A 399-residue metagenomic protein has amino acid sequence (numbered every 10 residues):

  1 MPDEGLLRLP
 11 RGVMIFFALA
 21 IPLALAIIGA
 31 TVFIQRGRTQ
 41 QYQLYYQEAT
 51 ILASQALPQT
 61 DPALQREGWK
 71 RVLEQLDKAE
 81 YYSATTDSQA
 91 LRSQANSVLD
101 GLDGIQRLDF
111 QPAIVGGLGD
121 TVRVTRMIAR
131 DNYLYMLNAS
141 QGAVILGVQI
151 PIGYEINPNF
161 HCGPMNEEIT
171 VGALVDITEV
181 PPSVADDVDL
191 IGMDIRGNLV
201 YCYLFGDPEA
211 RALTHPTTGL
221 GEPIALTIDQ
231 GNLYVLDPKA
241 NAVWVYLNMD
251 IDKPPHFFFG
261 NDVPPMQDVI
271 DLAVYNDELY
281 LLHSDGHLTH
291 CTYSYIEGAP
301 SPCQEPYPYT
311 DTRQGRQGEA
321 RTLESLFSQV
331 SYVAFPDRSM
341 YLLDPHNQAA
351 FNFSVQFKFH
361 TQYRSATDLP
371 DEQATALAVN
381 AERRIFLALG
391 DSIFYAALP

Functional and structural regions predicted by a protein language model:
M1-R71, Y81-G119, I152-E155: Amphipathic alpha-helical assembly segments used for oligomerization, scaffolding, or translocation
G104-D120, N157-A173, L204-G219, D250-P265 (+2 more regions): Surface-exposed loop and turn segments in beta-propeller and other repeat-based domains that flank or scaffold
A113-L146, G172-D176: Beta-strand-rich domains and repeat architectures in extracellular enzymes and scaffolds, especially beta-propellers
G119-R126, E167-P182, G219-G231, P265-D277 (+2 more regions): Repeated scaffold domains used in trafficking and secretory/extracellular systems, primarily beta-propellers
D131, M136-S140, S183-R196, I228 (+4 more regions): Conserved beta-strand positions in repeat-built beta-propeller and related beta-rich domains
G142-Q149, D187, G197-L204, A240-L247 (+3 more regions): Structural motif
A320-V355: Loop/turn-rich, solvent-exposed surfaces of beta-rich toroidal or solenoidal domains
E372-P399: Blade-level signature of beta-propeller repeat domains, shared across WD40, Kelch, NHL, RCC1 and BNR/Asp-box propellers
